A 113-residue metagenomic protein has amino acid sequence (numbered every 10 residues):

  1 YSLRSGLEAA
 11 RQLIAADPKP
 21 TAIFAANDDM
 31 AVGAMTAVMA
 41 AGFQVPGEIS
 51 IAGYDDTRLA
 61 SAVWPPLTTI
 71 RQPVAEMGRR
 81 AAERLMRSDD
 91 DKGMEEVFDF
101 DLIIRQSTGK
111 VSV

Functional and structural regions predicted by a protein language model:
Y1-A16: Structural motif
A16-V113: Flexible loop/turn connectors
